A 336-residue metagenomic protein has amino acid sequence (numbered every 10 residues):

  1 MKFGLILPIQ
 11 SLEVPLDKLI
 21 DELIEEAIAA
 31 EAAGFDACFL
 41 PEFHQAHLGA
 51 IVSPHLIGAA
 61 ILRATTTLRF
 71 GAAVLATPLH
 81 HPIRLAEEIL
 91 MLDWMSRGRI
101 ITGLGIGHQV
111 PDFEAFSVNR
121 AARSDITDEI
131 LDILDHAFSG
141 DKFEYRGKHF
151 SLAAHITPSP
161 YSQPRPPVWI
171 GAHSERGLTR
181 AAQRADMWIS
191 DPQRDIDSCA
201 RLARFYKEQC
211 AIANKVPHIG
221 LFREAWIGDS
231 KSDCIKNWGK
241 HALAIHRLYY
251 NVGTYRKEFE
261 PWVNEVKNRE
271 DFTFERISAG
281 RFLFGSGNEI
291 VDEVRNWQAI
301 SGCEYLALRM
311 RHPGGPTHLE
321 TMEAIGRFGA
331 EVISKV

Functional and structural regions predicted by a protein language model:
M1-T65, R69-F70, P164-P166: N-terminal beta1-alpha1-beta2 module of alpha/beta enzyme domains
F3-L7, C38-L40, F70-A72, I100-L104 (+4 more regions): Hydrophobic faces of well-ordered beta-strands that scaffold small-molecule active sites in alpha/beta enzyme cores
L7-I20, L75-I83, S162-H173, S278-G287: Active-site mouth loops of central-metabolism enzymes
A30, G34, I61, L92 (+8 more regions): Conserved, mostly hydrophobic/aromatic
E31-A32, G58-T66, I89-I100, A182-Q183 (+2 more regions): Acidic (Asp/Glu)-rich catalytic clusters
A37-I61, A76, P192-I196, R309-E320: Glycine-rich, proline-tolerant flexible connector loops at the mouths of alpha/beta enzymes
H81-M187, D195-K215: Internal, glycine-rich beta/alpha segment that forms the wall or movable "lid" of small-molecule/cofactor binding
A121-T157, D197-C303: An alpha-helical appendage that flanks or caps ligand/catalytic pockets
